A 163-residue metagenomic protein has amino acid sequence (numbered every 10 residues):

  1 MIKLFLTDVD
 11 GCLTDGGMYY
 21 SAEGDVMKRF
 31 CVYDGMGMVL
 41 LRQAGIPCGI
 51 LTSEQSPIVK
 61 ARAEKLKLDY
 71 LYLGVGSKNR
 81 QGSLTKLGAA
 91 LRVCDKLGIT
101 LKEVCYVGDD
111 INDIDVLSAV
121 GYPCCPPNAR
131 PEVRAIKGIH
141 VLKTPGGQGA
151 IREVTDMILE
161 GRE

Functional and structural regions predicted by a protein language model:
M1-L84: Alpha-helical substrate-recognition element adjacent to the catalytic core
K65-L66, Y70, G76-E163: Mg2+-dependent phosphoryl-transfer enzymes with acidic/Ser/Thr/Gly-rich catalytic loops
